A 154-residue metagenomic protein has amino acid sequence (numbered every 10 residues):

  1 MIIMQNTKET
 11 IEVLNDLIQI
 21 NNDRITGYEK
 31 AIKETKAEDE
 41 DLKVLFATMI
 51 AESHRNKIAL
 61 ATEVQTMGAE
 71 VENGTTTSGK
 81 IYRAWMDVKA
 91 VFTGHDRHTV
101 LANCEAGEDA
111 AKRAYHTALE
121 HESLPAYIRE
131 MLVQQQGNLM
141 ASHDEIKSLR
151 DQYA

Functional and structural regions predicted by a protein language model:
I2-A154: Amphipathic alpha-helical hairpins
